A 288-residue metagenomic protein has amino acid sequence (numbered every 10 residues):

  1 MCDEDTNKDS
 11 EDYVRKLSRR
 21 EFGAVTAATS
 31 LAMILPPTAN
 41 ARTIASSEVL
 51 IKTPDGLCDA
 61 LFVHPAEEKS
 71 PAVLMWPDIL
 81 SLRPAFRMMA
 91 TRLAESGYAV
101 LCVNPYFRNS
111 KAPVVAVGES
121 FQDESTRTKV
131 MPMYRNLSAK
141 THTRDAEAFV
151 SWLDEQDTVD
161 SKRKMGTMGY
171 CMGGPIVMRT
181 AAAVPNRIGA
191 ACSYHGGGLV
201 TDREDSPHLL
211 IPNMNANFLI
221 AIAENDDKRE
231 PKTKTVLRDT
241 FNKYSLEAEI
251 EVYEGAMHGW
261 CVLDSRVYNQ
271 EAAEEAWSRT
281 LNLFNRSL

Functional and structural regions predicted by a protein language model:
M1-L17: N-terminal secretory signal peptides
L17-A32: N-terminal export leaders
P37-E68: N-terminal cap/lid segment of alpha/beta-hydrolase-fold proteins
S70-D78: Short beta-strand element of the alpha/beta-hydrolase
E119-G166: Gly/Ser-rich "nucleophile elbow"/oxyanion-hole loop immediately N-terminal to the catalytic nucleophile in hydrolases
E147-H208: Primarily recognizes the serine-hydrolase "nucleophile elbow" in alpha/beta-hydrolase and SGNH/GDSL folds
I220-I222: Short beta-strand/loop motif that positions the catalytic acidic residue of the alpha/beta-hydrolase fold
N242-L288: C-terminal catalytic histidine-bearing segment of alpha/beta-hydrolase fold enzymes
